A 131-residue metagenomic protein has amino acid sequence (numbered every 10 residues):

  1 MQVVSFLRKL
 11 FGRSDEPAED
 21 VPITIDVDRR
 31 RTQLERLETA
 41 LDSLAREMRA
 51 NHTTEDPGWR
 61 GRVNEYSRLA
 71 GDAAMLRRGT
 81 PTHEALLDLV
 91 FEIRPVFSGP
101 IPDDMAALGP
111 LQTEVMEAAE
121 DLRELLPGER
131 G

Functional and structural regions predicted by a protein language model:
M1-D15: Polybasic, Ser/Thr-rich amphipathic helices
R13-R60, S67, A119, L125: Short terminal alpha-helical segments
P22-T24, G79, L86: Short, charge- and proline-biased low-complexity linear segments that act as flexible interaction/docking motifs
R29, S43, N64, E84-L87 (+2 more regions): Intrinsically disordered and other compositionally biased segments
R46-R60, A74-H83, S98-G109, G131: Charged, low-complexity interaction regions
N64-M75: Extended, amphipathic alpha-helices with heptad-repeat/coiled-coil or helix-bundle character that serve as
D88-G131: Amphipathic alpha-helical binding modules
